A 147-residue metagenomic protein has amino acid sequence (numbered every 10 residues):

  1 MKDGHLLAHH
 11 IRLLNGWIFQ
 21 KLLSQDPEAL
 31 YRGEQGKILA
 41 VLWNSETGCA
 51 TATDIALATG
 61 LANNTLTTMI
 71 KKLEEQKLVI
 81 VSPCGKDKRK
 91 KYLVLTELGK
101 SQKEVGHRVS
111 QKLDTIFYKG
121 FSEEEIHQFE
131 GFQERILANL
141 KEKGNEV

Functional and structural regions predicted by a protein language model:
M1, E124-V147: C-terminal regulatory/oligomerization modules of transcriptional regulators
M1-A29: N-terminal leader segment of winged-helix/HTH proteins
D3, E34-I38, L98, E125: N-terminal positioning helix adjacent to the helix-turn-helix/winged-helix DNA-binding module
F19-T65: N-terminal helix-turn-helix DNA-binding core of bacterial DNA-binding proteins
A52, I70-K71: Short, hydrophobic-biased segments on the C-terminal half of alpha helices that form "recognition helices"
K71-E130: Charged, amphipathic alpha-helical coiled-coil/dimerization segments
